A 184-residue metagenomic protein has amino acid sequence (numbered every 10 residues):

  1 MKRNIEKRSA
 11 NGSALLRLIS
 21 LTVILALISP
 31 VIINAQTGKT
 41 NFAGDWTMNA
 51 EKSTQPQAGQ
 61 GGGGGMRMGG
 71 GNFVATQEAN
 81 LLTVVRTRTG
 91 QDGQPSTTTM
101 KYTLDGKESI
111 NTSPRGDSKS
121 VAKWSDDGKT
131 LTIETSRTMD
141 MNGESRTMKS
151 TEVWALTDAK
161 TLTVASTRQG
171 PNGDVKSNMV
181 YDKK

Functional and structural regions predicted by a protein language model:
M1-L16: N-terminal secretory signal peptides that target proteins for export/translocation
L16-R17, M148: Membrane-targeting and insertion segments and their boundary/processing signals
R17-V31: Bacterial N-terminal signal peptides
N34-K184: Hydrophobic small-molecule pocket/channel-lining residues, especially in calycin-type beta-barrels
